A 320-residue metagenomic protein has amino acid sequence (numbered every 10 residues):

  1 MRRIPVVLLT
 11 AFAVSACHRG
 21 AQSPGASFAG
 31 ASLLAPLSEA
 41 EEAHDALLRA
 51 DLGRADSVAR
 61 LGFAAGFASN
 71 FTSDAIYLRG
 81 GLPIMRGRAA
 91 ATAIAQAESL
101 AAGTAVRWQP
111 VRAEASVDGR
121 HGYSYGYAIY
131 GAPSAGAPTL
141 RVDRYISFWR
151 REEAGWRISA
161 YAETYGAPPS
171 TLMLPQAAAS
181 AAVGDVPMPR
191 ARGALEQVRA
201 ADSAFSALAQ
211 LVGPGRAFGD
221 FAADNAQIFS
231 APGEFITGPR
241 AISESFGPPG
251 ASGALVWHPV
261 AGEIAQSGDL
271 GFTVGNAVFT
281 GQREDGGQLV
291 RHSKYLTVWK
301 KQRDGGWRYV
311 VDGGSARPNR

Functional and structural regions predicted by a protein language model:
M1-V6: Bacterial N-terminal signal peptides that target proteins for export
A13-A16: C-terminal motif of bacterial Sec signal peptides marking the signal peptidase cleavage site
H18-A65, S69-N70, S159, A167-R216 (+1 more regions): Short, low-complexity N-terminal intrinsically disordered segments enriched in polar/charged residues
S23-P24, S32, L140-A177, H292-P318: Short beta-strand edge/turn micro-motifs at domain boundaries
S38-D45, G62-V117, L140, G215-S267 (+1 more regions): A solvent-exposed, acidic/Ser-Thr-rich amphipathic alpha-helical stretch
R54-A55, W108, H121-Y127, I146-W149 (+6 more regions): Short, structured motif recognition centered on aromatic/hydrophobic residues
S73-I76, Y125-G131, N225, V274-G281: Generic short beta-strand segments
A91-A95, Q109-A115, Y127-Y130, R144-R150 (+7 more regions): Hydrophobic/aromatic beta-strand elements that line small-molecule binding cavities or substrate pockets in beta-rich
